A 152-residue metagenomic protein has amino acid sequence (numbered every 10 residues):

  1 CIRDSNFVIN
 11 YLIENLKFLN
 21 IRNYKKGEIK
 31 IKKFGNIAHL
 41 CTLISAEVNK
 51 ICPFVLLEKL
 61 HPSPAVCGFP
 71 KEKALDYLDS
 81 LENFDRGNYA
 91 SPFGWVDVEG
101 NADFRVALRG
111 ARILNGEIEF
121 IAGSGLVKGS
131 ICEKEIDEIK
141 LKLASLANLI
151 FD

Functional and structural regions predicted by a protein language model:
C1-I2, V127: Hydrophobic aliphatic residue packing
R3-D79, F151: Contiguous alpha-helical scaffold segments within structured protein domains that host functional hotspots
C67-K73, Y77-D152: Glycine-rich, small/acidic residue-mixed loop/short-helix segments
